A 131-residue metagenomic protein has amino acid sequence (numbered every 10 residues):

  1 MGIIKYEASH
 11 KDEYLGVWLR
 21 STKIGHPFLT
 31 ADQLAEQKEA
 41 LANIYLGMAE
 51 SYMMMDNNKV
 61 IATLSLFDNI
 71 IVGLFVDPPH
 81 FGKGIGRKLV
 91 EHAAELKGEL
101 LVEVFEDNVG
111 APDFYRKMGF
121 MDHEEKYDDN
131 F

Functional and structural regions predicted by a protein language model:
M1-G16: A short beta-loop-alpha structural element at the N-terminal edge of CoA-dependent acyl/N-acetyltransferase catalytic
L15-A42: Conserved GNAT-fold acetyl-CoA-binding loop/helix
A49-A62: Conserved beta-hairpin
Y52, L64, N69, L74: Conserved GNAT-family N-acetyltransferase fold
I70-F81, V104-F105: A short, internal acetyl-CoA/4′-phosphopantetheine-binding micro-motif in the GNAT/acyltransferase core
G82-E95, D113-K117: Conserved acetyl-CoA-binding loop-helix of GNAT-fold acetyltransferases
E95-D107: Conserved GNAT acetyl-CoA-binding A-motif
R116-K126: Conserved acetyl-CoA-binding loop of GNAT-fold acetyltransferases
